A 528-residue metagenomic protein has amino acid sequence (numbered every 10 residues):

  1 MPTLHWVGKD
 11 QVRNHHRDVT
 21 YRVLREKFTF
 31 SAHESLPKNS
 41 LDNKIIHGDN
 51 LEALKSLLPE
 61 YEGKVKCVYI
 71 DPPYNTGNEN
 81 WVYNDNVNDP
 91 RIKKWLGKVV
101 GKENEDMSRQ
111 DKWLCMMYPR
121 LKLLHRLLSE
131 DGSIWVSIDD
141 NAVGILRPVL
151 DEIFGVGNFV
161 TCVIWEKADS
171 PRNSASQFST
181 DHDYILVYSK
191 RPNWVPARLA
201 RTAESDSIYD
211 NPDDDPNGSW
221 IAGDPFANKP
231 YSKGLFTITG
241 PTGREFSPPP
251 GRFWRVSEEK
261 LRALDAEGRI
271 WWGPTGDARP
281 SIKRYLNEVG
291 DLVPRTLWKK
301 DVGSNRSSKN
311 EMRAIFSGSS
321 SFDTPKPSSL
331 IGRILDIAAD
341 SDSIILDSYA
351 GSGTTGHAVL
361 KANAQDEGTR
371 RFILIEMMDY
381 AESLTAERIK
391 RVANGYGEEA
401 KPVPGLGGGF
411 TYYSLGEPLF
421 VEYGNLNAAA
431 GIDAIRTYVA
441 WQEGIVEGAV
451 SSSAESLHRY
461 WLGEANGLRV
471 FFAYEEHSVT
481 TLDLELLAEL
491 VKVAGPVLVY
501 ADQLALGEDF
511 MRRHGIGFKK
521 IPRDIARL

Functional and structural regions predicted by a protein language model:
M1-I344, R371: Class I S-adenosyl-L-methionine
M1-V12, G268-W272, A473, L487-E489 (+2 more regions): Coupling/switch/interface segments within P-loop NTPase motor domains and analogous charged loops in nucleic-acid
K98-M107, K112, T161, R172-N173 (+2 more regions): Cysteine-dependent PTP/DSP-like catalytic domain, specifically the C-terminal lobe
S343-G351: Conserved class I S-adenosyl-L-methionine
G353-H357: Glycine-rich SAM-binding Motif I of class I
L419-V421, E476-T481, L504-L506: Short acidic, S/G/P-rich loop/turn micro-motifs used as interaction or catalytic elements
N425-E443, E447-S451: A glycine-rich beta-turn/hairpin centered on an aromatic-Pro dipeptide
A449-S456, Y460-E464, R469-F471, E476-K492: Conserved helicase/translocase motor-coupling segment
